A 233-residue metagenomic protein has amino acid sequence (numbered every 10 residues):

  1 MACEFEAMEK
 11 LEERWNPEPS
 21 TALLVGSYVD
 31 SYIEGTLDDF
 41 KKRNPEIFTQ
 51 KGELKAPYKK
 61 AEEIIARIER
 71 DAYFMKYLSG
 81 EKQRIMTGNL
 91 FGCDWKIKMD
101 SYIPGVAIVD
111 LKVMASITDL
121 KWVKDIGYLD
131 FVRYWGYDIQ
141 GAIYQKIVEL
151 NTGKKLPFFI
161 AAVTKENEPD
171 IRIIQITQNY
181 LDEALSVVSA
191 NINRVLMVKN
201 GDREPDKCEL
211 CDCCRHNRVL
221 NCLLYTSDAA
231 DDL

Functional and structural regions predicted by a protein language model:
M1-K98, E209-D212: Metal-dependent nuclease catalytic cores that hydrolyze phosphodiester bonds in DNA/RNA, characterized by
Y32-G35, K146-N151, D232: Active-site catalytic microenvironments for nucleophilic, acid-base chemistry
D38, M75, L150-L156, V195-P205: Surface-exposed helix-capping loop/turn segments at secondary-structure junctions
I65-A72, V148, T152, V188 (+1 more regions): Hydrophobic, Leu/Ile/Phe/Ala-enriched alpha-helical segments that form helix-helix packing faces
S79-S186: Mg2+/Mn2+-dependent nuclease catalytic core
N179-N217: Polybasic (Lys/Arg-rich)
R218-L223: Iron-sulfur (Fe-S) cluster-binding segments and ferredoxin-like electron-carrier domains, especially [2Fe-2S]
Y225-L233: Conserved small/polar residues in nucleotide/adenosyl-binding loops
